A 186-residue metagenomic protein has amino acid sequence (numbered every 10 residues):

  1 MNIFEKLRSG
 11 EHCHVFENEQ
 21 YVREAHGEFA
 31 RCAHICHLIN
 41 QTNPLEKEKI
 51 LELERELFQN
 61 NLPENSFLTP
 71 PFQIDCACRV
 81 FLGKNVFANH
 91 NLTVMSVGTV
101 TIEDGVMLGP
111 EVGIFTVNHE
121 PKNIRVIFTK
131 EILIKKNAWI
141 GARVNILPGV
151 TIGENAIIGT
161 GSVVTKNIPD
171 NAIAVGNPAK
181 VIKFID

Functional and structural regions predicted by a protein language model:
M1-E64, A179-I182: Terminal amphipathic alpha-helical/low-complexity segments used for targeting or macromolecular assembly
I3, E120, F128, V164 (+1 more regions): Glycine-rich, flexible loop/turn motifs
Q20, L38, T42, P70 (+2 more regions): Conserved short-loop catalytic and cofactor-binding motifs
R23, L45, A77, V97 (+1 more regions): Residues at secondary-structure transition points
E64, T69-P70, D75-C76, G83-K84 (+14 more regions): Left-handed beta-helix
C76-C78, D186: Solvent-exposed, flexible loop/coil residues
N118-E120, I124-V126, V150, F184-I185: Conserved catalytic-core motifs of eukaryotic protein kinase domains, centered on the activation segment
